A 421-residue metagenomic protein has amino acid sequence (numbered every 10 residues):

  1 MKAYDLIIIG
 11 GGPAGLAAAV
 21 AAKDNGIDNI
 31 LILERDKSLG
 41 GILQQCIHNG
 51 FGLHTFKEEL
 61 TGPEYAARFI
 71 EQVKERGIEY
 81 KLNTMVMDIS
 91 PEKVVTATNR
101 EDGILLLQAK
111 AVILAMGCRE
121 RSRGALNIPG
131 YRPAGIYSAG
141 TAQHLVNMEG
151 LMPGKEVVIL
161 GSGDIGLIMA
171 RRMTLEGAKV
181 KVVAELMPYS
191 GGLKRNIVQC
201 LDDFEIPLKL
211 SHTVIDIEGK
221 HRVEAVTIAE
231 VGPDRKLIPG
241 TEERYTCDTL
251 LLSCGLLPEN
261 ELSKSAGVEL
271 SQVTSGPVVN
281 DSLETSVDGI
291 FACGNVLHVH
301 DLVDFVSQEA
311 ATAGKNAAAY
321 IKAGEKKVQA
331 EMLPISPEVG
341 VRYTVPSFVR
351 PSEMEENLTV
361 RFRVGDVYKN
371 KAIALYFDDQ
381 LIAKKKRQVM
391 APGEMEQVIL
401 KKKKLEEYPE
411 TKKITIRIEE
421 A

Functional and structural regions predicted by a protein language model:
M1-I9, A67-E156, G232-G240, L251 (+2 more regions): FAD-binding core/adjacent interface of flavoenzyme oxidoreductases
Y4-R68, Q72, H144-N147, P153-Q199 (+1 more regions): Beta1-alpha1 glycine-rich phosphate/pyrophosphate-binding loop at the start of Rossmann-like nucleotide-binding domains
I70-S90, V95-A97, T174-E261, E356-Q388: A Rossmann-like FAD-binding core segment of flavoenzymes
I104-L105, A111-L208, T213-R222, G289-A292 (+2 more regions): Predominantly flavin-linked oxidoreductase catalytic cores and closely associated redox partners
L114, I136-V146, T249-H300: FAD-site-proximal beta/loop scaffold in flavoenzymes
D304, T312, N316-K385: Mid-to-C-terminal Rossmann-like scaffold of FAD/NAD(P)H-dependent oxidoreductases
V360, I373-L375, K403-A421: Short, aromatic- and glycine-rich surface loops/edge beta-strands on solvent-exposed regions
A391-K401: Aromatic sugar-binding surface patches on proteins that engage polysaccharides or sugar-phosphate polymers
